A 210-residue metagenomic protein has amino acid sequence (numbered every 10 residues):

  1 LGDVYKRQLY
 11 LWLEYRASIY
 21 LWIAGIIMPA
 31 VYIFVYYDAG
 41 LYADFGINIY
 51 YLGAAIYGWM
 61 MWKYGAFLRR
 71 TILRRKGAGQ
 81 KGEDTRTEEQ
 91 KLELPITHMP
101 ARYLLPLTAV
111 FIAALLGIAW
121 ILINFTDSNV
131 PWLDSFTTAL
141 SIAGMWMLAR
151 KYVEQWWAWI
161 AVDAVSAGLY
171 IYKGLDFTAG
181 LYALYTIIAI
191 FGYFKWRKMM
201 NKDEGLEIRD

Functional and structural regions predicted by a protein language model:
L1-Y5, D163: Short, small-residue-biased leader/transition segments that mark boundaries at the very start of proteins
D3, D44-L52, D127-T137: Structural signature of hydrophobic alpha-helical transmembrane segments
V4-Y5, L68-L92, I96-T97, A101 (+1 more regions): Short, basic, low-complexity termini and linkers enriched in Ser/Thr/Gly/Pro that act as targeting/leader peptides
K6-L9, R102-I121, T186-A189: Hydrophobic core of alpha-helical transmembrane segments in multi-pass integral membrane proteins
W12-I23, W146-A158: Membrane-helix interface "capping/anchor" motifs
D44-N48, G174-Y185: Loop-to-transmembrane alpha-helix initiation sites
Y50-I72: Membrane-water interface of transmembrane alpha-helices
L116-S128, S135-V153: Alpha-helical transmembrane segments in multipass membrane proteins, preferentially the mid-helix core
